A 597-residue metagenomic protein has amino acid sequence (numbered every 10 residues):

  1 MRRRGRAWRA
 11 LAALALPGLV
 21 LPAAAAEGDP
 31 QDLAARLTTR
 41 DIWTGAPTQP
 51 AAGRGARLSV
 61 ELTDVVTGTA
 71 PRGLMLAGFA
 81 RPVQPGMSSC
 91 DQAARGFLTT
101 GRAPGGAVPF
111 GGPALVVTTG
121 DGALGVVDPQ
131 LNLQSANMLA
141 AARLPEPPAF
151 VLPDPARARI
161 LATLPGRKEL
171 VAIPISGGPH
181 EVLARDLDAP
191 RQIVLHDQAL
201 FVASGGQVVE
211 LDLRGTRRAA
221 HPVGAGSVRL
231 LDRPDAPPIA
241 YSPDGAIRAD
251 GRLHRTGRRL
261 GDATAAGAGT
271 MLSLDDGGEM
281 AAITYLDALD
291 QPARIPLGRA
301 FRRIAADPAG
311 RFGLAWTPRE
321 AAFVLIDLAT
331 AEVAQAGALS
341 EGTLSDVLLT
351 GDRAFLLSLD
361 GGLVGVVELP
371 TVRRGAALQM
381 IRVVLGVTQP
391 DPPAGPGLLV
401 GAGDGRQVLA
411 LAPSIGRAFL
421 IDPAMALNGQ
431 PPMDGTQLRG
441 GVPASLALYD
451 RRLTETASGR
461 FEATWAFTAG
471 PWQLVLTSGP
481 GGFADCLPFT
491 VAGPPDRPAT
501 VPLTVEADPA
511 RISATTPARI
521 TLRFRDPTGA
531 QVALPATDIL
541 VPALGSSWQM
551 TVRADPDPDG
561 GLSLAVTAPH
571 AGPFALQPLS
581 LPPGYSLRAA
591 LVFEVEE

Functional and structural regions predicted by a protein language model:
R2-A12: Bacterial N-terminal signal peptides that target proteins for export
A7-R9, T567, P578, S586: Short linear sequence motifs
A10-V20: Bacterial N-terminal signal peptides
A24-G479, D485-F489, A499-I512, P517-L534 (+4 more regions): Predominantly soluble domains enriched in secretory-pathway, periplasmic, or organellar proteins
M425-A426, A492-G493, P556-D557: A short, sequence-level motif marking secondary-structure junctions
R452-T456, V552-D559: Short, acidic Ser/Thr/Gly-rich low-complexity loop/linker segments typical of extracellular and cell-surface proteins
A484-G493, Y585-E597: Edge beta-strands of extracellular beta-sandwich domains
D538, G545-S547: Solvent-exposed beta-strand/loop surfaces, strongest in extracytoplasmic domains of secreted and cell-surface proteins
